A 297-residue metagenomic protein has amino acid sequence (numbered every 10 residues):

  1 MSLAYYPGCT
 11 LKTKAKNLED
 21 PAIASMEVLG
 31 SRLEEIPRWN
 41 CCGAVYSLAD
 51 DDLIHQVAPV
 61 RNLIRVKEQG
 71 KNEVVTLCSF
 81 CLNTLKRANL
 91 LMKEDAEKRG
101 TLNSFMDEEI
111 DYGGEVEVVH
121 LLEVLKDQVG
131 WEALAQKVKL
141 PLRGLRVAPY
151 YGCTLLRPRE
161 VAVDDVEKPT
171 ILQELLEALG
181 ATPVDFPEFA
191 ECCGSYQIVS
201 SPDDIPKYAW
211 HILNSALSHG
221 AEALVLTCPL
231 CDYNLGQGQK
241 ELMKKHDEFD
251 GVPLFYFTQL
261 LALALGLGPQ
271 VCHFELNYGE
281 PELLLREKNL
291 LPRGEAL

Functional and structural regions predicted by a protein language model:
M1-L297: Iron-sulfur cluster-binding electron-transfer modules in prokaryotic oxidoreductases
